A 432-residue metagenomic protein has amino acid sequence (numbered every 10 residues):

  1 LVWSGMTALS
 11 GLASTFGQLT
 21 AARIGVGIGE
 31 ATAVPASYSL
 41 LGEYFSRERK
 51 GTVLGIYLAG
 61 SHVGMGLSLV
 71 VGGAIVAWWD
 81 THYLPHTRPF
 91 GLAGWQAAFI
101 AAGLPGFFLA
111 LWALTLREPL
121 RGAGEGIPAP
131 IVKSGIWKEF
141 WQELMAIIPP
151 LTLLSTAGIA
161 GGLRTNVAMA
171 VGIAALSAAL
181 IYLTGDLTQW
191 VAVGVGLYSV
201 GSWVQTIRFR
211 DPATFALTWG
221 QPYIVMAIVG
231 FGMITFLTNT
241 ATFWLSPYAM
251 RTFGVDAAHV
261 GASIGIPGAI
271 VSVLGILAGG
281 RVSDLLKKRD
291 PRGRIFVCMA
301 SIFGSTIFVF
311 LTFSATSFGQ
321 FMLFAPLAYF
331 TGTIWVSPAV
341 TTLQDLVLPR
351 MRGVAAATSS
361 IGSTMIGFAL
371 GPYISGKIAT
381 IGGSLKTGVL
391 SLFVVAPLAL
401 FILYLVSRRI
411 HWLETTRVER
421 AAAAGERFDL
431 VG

Functional and structural regions predicted by a protein language model:
L12-Q18, G29, S46, A315-T316: Helix-breaking motifs and short loop linkers at transmembrane-helix boundaries and internal kinks in secondary membrane
A22-G60: Cytoplasmic helix-loop-helix junction between adjacent transmembrane helices in 12-TM secondary transporters
A77-G103, I181-Q189, D256, G293-F296 (+1 more regions): A membrane-interface helix-boundary motif in multi-pass transporters
A93-L114, M169-I173, Q189-G196, T387-V406: Symmetry-related core transmembrane helices of the 12-TM Major Facilitator Superfamily/SLC fold
G103-G126, F140-L153, I181-L187, V195-F209 (+1 more regions): C-terminal membrane-cytosol helix-exit motif in multi-pass small-molecule transporters
G106-R121, F308-S314, L390-G432: Multi-pass alpha-helical transporter architecture, strongest for 12-TM Major Facilitator/SLC carriers used
I159-A192, P222-A269, I276-L277, V336 (+2 more regions): Extracytoplasmic gate region of multi-pass secondary transporters
P291-A339: C-terminal transmembrane helical hairpin of 12-TM major facilitator-type secondary transporters
